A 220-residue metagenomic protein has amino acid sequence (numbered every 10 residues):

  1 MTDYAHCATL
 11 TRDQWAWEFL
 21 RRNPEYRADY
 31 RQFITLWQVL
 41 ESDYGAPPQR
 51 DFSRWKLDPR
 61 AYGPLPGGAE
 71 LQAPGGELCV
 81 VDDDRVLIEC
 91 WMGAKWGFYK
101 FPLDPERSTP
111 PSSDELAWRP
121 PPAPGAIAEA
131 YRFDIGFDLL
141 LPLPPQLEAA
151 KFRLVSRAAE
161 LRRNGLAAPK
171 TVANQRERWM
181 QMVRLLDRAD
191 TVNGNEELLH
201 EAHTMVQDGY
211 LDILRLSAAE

Functional and structural regions predicted by a protein language model:
M1-R163: DNA-contacting interfaces and partner/effector-binding or oligomerization modules in DNA-centric proteins
L161-E220: K/R-rich mixed-charge low-complexity regions
